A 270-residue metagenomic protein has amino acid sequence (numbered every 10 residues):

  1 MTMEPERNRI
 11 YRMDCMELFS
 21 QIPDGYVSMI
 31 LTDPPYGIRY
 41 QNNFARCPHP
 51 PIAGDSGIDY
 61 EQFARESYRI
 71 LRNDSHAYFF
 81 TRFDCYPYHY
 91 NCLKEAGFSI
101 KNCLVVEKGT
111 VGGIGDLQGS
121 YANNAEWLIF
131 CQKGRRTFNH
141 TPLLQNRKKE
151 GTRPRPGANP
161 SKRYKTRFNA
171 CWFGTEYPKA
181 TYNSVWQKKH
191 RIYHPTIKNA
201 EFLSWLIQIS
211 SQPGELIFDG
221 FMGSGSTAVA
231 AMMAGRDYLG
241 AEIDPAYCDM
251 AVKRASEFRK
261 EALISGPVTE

Functional and structural regions predicted by a protein language model:
T2-I10: Beta-strand-turn-beta hairpins that frame and shape the catalytic cleft of phosphate-ester-processing enzymes
I10-M13, P50-E61, Y193-E201: Conserved phosphate-coordination/catalytic loops
R12-E17, V268: Conserved SAM/SAH-binding loop
L18, D84-H89, A230, M250: Phosphate- and divalent-cation-binding pockets in alpha/beta enzyme and binding domains that engage nucleotide-derived
L18-D24: Short conserved loop adjoining the S-adenosyl-L-methionine
D24, L31, Y40-Q41, C47 (+1 more regions): Class I S-adenosyl-L-methionine
G25-H76, A234: SAM-dependent methyltransferase catalytic-core segment centered on the flexible catalytic loop and adjoining short
S56-V111: Conserved Class I SAM-dependent methyltransferase catalytic core
